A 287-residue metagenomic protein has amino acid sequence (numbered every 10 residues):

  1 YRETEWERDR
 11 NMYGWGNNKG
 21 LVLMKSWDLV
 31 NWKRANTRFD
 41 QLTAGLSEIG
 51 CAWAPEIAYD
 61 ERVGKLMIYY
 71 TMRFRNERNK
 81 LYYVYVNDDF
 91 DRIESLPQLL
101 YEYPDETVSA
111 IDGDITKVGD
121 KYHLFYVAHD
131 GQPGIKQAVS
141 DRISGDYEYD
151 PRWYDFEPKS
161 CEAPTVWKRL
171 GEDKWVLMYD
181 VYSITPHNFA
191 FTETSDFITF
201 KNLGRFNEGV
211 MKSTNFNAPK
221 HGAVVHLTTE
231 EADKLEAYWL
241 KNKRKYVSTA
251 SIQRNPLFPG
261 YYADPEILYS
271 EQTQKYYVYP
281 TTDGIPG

Functional and structural regions predicted by a protein language model:
Y1-G287: Carbohydrate-active catalytic/glycan-binding domains of CAZyme proteins, especially the secreted or lumenal ectodomains
